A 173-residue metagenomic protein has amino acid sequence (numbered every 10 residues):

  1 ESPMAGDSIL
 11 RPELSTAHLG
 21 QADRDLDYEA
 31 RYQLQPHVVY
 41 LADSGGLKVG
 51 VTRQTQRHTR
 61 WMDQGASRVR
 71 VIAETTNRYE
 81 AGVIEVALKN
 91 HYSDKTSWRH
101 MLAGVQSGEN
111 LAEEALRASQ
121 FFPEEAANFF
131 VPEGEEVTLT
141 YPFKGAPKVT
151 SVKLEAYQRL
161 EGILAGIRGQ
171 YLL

Functional and structural regions predicted by a protein language model:
E1-L173: Non-catalytic accessory segments flanking enzymatic or RNA/DNA-binding domains
